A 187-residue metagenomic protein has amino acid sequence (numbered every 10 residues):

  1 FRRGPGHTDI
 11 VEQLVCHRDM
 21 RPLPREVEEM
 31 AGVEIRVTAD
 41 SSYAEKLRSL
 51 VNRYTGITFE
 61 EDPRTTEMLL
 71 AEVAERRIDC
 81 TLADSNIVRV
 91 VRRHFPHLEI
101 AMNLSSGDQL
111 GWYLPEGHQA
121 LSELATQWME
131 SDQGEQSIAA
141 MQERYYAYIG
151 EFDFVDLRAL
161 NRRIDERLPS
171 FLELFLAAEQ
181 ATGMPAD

Functional and structural regions predicted by a protein language model:
F1-D187: Proline/Glycine/Serine-rich low-complexity intrinsically disordered segments that serve as flexible stalks/linkers
